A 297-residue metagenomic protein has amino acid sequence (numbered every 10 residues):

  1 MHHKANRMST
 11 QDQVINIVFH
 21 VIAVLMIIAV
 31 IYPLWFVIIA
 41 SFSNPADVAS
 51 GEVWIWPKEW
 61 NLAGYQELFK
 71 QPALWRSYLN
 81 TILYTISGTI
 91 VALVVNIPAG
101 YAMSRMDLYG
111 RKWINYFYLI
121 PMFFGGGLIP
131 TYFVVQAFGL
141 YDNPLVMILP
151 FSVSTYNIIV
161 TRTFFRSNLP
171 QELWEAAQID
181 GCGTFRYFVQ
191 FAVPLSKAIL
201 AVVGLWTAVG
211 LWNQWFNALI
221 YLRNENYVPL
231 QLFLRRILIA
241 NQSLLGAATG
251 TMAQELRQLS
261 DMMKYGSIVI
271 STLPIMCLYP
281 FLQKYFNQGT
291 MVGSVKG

Functional and structural regions predicted by a protein language model:
H2-G297: A hydrophobic, multi-pass inner-membrane permease signature
